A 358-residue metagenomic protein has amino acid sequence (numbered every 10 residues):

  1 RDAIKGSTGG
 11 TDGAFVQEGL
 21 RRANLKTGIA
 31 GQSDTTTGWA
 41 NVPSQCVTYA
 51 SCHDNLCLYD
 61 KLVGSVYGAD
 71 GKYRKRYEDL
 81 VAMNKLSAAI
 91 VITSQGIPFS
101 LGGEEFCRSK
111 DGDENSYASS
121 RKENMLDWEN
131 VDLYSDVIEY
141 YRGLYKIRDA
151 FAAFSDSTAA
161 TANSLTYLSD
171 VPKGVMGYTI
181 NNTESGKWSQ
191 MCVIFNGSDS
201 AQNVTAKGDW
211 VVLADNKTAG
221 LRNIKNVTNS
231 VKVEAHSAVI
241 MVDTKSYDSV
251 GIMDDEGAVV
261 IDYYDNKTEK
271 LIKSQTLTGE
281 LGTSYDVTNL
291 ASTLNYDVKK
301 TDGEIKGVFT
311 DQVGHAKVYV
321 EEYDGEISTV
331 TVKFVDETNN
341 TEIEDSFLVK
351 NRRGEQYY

Functional and structural regions predicted by a protein language model:
R1-G102, F106, N182-G186, F195-S198: Conserved alpha/beta catalytic core and glycan-binding cleft of carbohydrate-active enzymes
H53, M253, T276-L281, I305-D311 (+2 more regions): Tandem-repeat/low-complexity and Cys-motif detector
E78-V81, I92-S100, F106, K110-D254: Carbohydrate-interacting/catalytic domains
S200-N203, G257-V259, T283, S328-V330: Short beta-strand/loop motifs in extracellular/secreted proteins, especially within beta-sandwich accessory domains
N216, K245, D265-K267, D324 (+1 more regions): Solvent-exposed strand-loop boundary residues in beta-sheet-rich modules
I252-G257, Y263, K306-V335: Conserved "repeat-terminator" motif of extracellular CCP/Sushi domains
A258, N266-E280, T329-T331, T338-R352: Short, ordered, surface-exposed loop/turn motifs in non-cytosolic proteins
T283-F309, E355-Y358: Surface-exposed interfaces of beta-sheet-rich extracellular modules
